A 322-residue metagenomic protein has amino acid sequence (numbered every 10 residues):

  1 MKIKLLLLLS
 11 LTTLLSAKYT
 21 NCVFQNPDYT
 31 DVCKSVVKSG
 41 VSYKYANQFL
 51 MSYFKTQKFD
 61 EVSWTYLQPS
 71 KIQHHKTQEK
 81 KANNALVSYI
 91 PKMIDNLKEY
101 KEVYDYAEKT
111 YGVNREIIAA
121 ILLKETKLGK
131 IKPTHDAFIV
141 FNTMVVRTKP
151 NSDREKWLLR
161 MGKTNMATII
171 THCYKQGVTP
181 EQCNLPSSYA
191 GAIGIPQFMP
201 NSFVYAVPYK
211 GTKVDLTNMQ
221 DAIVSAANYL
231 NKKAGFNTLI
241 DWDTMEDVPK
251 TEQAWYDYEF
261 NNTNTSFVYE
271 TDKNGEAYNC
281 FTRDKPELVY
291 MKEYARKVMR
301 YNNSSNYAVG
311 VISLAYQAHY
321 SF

Functional and structural regions predicted by a protein language model:
M1-K156, K163-V178, L185-P186, N201-F322: Cell-wall glycan-active module
I193, F198-N201: Flexible loop/hinge segments at secondary-structure junctions
